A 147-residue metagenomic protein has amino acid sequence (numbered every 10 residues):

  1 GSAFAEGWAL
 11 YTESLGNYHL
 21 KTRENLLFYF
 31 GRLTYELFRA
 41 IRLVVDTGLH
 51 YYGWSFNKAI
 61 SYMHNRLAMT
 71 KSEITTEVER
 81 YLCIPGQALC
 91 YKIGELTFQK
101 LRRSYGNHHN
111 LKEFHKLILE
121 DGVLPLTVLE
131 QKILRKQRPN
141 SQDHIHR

Functional and structural regions predicted by a protein language model:
G1-R147: N-terminal maturation segment of proteins
